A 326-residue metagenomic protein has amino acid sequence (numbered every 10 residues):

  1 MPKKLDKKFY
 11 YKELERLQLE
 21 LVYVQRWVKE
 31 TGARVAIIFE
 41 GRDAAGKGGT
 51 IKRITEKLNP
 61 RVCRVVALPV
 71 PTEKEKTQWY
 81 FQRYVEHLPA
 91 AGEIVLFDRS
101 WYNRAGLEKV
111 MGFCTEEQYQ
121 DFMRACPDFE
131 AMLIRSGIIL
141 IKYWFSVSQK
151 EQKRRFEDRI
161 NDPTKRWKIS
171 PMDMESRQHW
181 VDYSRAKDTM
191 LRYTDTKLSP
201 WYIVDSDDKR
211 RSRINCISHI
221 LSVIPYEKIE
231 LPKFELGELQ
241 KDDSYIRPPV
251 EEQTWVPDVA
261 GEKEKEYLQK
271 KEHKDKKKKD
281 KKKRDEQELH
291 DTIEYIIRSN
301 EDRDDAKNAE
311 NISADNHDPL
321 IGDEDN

Functional and structural regions predicted by a protein language model:
M1-N326: Glycine-rich phosphate-binding loop of ATP-dependent small-molecule kinases
